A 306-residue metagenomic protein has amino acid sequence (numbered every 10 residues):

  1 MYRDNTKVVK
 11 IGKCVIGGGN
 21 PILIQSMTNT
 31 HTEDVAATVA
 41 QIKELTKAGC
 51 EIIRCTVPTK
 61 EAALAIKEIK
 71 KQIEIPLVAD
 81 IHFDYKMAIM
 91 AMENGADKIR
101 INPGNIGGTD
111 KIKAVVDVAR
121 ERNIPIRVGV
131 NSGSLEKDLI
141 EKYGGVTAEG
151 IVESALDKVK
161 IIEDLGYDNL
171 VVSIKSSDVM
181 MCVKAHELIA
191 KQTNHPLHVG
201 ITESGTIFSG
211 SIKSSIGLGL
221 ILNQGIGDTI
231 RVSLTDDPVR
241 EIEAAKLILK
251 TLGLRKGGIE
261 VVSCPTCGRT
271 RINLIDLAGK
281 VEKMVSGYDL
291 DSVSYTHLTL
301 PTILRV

Functional and structural regions predicted by a protein language model:
M1-Q25: N-terminal amphipathic alpha-helix/helix-capping segment at the start of soluble metabolic enzymes
I22-A36, V78-I81, I140-G150, G205-G210: Active-site mouth loops of central-metabolism enzymes
I24, D80, V128, V172 (+1 more regions): Conserved, mostly hydrophobic/aromatic
K47-E68, P103-G107, L170-S177: Glycine-rich, proline-tolerant flexible connector loops at the mouths of alpha/beta enzymes
A62-A79, V118-N123, I189-N194: Alpha-helix-loop-beta-strand connector modules within alpha/beta enzyme cores
N102, P125-G133, H198-V199, R255: Non-cysteine beta-strand/loop elements that form the S-adenosyl-L-methionine
I140-V293: Catalytic alpha/beta core domains of metabolic enzymes, predominantly
T296-T302: Conserved small/polar residues in nucleotide/adenosyl-binding loops
